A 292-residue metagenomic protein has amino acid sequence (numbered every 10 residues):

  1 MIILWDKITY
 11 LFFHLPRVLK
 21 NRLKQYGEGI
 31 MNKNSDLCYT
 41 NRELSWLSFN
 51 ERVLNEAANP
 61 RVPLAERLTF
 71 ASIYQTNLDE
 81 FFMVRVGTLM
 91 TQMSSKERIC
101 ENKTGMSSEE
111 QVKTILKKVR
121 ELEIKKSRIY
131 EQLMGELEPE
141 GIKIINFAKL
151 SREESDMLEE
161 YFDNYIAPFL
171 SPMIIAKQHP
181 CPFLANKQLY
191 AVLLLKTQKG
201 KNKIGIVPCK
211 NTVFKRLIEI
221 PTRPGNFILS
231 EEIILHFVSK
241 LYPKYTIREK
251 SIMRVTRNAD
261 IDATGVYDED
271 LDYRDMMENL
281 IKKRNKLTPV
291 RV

Functional and structural regions predicted by a protein language model:
L11-I30: Short, Lys/Arg-enriched N-terminal segments with co-localized hydrophobic residues within the first ~10-30 amino acids
N34-Y39, L44-E66, N77-V292: Extended, highly charged clamp/arch subdomains and adjacent linkers that form or line substrate-binding channels
